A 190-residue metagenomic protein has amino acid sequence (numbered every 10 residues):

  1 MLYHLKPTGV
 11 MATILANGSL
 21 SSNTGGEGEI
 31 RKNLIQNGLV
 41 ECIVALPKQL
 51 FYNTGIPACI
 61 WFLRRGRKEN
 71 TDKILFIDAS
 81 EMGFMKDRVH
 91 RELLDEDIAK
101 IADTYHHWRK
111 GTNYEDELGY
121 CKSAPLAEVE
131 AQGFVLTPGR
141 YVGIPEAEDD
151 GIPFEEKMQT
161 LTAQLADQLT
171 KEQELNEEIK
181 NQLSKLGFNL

Functional and structural regions predicted by a protein language model:
L2-F188: A conserved structural/catalytic subdomain of Rossmann-like adenosyl-cofactor enzymes
